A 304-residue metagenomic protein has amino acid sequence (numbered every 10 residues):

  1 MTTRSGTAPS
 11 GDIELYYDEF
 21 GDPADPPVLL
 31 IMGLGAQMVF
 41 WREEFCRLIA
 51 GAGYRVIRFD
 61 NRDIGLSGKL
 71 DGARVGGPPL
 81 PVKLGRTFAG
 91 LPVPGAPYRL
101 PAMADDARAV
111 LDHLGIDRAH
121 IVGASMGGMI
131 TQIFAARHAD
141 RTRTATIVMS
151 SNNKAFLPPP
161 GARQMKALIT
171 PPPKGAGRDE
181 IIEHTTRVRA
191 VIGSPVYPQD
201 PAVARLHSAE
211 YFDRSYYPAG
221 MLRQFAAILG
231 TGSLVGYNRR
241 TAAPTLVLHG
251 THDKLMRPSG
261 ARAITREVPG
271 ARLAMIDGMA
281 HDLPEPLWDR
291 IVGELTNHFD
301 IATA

Functional and structural regions predicted by a protein language model:
G11-G90: Conserved HGGG/HGGXW glycine-rich cap/lid loop of the alpha/beta-hydrolase fold
P101-A119: Conserved acidic catalytic loop of the alpha/beta-hydrolase fold
D117-F156: Conserved hydrolase catalytic core segment
A145-G175: Flexible "cap/lid" loop of the alpha/beta hydrolase fold
D179-L222: Conserved alpha/beta-hydrolase catalytic His-Asp/Glu region
T241, V247-H249: Short beta-strand/loop motif that positions the catalytic acidic residue of the alpha/beta-hydrolase fold
K254-G260: Conserved alpha/beta-hydrolase "acid-adjacent" motif
A271-A304: Catalytic active-site module of serine/aspartate enzymes centered on a nucleophile-bearing elbow/loop
